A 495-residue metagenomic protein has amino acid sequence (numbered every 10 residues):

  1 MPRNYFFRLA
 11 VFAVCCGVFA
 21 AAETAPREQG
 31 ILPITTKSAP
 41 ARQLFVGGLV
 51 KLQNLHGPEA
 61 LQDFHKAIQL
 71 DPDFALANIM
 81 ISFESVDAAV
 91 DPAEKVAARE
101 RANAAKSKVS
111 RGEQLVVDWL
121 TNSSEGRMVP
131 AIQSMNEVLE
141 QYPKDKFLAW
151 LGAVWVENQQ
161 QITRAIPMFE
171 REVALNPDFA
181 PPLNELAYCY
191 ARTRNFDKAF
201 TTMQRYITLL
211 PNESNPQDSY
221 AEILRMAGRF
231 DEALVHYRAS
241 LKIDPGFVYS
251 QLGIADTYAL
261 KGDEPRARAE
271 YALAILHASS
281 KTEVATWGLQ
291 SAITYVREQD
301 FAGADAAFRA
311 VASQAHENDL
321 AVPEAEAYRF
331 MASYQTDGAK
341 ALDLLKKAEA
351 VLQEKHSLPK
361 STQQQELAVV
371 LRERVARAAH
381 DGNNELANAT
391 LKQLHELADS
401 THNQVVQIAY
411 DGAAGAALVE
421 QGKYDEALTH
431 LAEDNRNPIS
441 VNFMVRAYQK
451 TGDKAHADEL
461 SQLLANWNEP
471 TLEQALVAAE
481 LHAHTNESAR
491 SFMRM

Functional and structural regions predicted by a protein language model:
K37-K66, L70, Q114-Q133, E137 (+4 more regions): Alpha-helical segment of the N-proximal tetratricopeptide repeat
P40, F74, D145-K146, F179 (+6 more regions): Residue-level recognition of tetratricopeptide repeat
K66-A67, R101-A105, E137-V138, R171-E172 (+8 more regions): Canonical positions in the second alpha-helix
L70, A105-K108, Q141-Y142, L175 (+7 more regions): Structural marker of alpha-solenoid helical repeat scaffolds
M80, L151-G152, E185, S219 (+4 more regions): Canonical tetratricopeptide repeat
